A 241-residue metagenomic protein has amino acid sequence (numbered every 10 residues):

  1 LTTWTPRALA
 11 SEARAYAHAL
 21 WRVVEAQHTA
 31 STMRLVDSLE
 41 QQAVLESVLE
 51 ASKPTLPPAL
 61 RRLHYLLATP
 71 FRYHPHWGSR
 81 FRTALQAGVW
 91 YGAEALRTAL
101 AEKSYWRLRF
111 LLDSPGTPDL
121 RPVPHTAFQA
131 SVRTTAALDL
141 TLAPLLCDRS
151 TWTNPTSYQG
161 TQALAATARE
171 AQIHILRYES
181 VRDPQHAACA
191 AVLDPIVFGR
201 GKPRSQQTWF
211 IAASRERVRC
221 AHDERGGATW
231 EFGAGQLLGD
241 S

Functional and structural regions predicted by a protein language model:
L1-T83, L108, L112-S241: Active-site and NAD+-binding cores of ADP-ribose-processing enzymes
R80-R107, I175-R177: Extended catalytic/binding region for NAD+/ADP-ribose chemistry, centered on the ART fold
